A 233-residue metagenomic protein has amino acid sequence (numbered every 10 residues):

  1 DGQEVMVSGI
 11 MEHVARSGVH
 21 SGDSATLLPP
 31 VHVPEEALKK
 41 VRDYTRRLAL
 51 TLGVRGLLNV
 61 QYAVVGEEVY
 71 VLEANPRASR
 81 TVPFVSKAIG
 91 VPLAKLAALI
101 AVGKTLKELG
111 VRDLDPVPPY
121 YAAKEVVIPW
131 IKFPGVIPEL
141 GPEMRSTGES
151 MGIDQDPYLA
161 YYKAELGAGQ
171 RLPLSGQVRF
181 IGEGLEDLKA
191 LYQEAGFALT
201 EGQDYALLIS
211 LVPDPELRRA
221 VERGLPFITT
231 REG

Functional and structural regions predicted by a protein language model:
D1-P173, E186: ATP-dependent carboxylate activation and anion-phosphoryl transfer catalytic cores that bind Mg-ATP to form
S175-E183, L208: Short hydrophobic beta-strand segments
E183-A190: N-terminal active-site wall of soluble small-molecule enzyme domains
L191-Q193, L207: A conserved regulatory-domain signal marking ACT and ACT-like small-molecule sensing domains and adjacent regulatory
G196-A198, L225: Short phosphate-binding/catalytic loops that engage adenosine nucleotides
A198-D204: Short acidic low-complexity segments
A206-G233: Peripheral docking tails and interdomain loops at the edges of cofactor- or intermediate-handling domains
